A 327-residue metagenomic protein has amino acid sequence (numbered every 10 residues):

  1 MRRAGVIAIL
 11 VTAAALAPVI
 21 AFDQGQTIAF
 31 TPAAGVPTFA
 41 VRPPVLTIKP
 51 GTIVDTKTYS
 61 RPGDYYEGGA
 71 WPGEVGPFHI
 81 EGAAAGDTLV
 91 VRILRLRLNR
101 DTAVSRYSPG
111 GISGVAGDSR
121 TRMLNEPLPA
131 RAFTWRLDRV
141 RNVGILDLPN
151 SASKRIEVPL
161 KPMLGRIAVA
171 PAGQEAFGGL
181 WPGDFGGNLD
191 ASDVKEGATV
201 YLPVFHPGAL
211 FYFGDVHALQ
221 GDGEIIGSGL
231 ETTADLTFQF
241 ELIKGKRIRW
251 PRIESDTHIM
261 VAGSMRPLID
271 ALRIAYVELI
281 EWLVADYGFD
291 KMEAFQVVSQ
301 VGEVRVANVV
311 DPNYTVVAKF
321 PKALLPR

Functional and structural regions predicted by a protein language model:
A8-A17: Bacterial N-terminal signal peptides
G25-G68: N-terminal, Lys/Arg-enriched amphipathic/low-complexity engagement segments that precede the first folded domain
F30-A40, G68-E74, F177-F185, L279: Short, structured beta-strand/loop micro-motifs enriched in basic residues and often containing a Trp
T56, T88-V91, L202: A generic structural signal for residues embedded in beta-strands
R61-P72, L96-Y107, G208-A218, A307-V310: Short, Lys/Arg- and Gly-enriched loop/turn segments at beta-strand edges
L96-K195: Intrinsically disordered, low-complexity linker/loop segments enriched in Gly/Pro and charged/polar residues
L160-I269: Conserved mixed alpha/beta catalytic, RNA-binding, or beta-rich assembly cores of soluble enzyme, regulatory
